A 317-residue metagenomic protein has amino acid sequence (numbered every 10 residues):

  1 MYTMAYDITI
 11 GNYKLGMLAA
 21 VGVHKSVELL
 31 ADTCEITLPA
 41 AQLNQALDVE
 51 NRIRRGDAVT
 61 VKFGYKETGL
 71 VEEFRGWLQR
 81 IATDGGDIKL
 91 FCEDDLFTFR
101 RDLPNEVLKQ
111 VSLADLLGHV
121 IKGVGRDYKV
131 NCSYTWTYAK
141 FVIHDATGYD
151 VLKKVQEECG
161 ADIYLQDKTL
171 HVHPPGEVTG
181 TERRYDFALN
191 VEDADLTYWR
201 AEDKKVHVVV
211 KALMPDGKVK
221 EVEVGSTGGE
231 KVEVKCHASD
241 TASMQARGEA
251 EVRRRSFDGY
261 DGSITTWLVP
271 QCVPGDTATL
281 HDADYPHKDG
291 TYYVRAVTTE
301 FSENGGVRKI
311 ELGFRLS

Functional and structural regions predicted by a protein language model:
M1-T98: Assembly/oligomerization scaffold segments
Y2-I10, K153, L165-R255, D261-N304 (+2 more regions): Acidic, small/polar-enriched beta strand-loop surface segments
G16-H24, L78, L103, T137-A139 (+3 more regions): A broad structural signal for short, well-ordered beta-strand segments within beta-sheet-rich domains
I36, A40, A58-V61, P104-N105 (+3 more regions): A structural signal for the main folded, soluble domain(s) of proteins
A46-A58, D102-Q110, D276-H281: Extended Gly/Ser/Thr-rich low-complexity repeat segments, especially those forming or decorating extracellular
D48-I53, S133, W267-Q271, F301: Short, surface-exposed secondary-structure edge patches
D84-N190: Charged- and aromatic-enriched interaction segments used to assemble and dock large macromolecular complexes
